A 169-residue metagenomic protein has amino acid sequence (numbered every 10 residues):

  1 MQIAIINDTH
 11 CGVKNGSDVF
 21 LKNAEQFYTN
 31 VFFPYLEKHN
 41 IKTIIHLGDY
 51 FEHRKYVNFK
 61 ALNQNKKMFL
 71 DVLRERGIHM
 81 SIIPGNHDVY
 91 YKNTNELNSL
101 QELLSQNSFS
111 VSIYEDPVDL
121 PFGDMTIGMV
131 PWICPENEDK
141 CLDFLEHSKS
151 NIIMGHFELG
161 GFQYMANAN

Functional and structural regions predicted by a protein language model:
M1-Q64, K140-I153: N-terminal active-site segment of His-dependent metallophosphoesterases
Y56-N169: His/Asp/Glu-rich metal-coordinating catalytic cores of metallo-dependent phosphodiesterases/hydrolases acting on
